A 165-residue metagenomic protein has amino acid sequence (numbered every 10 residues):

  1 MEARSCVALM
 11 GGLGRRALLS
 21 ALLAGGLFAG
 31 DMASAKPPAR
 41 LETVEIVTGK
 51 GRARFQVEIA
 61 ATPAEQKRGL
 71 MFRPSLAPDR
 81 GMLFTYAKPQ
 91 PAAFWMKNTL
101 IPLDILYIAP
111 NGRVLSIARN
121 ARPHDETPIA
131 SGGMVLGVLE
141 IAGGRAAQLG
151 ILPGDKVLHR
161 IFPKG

Functional and structural regions predicted by a protein language model:
E2-G12: Secretory targeting signals
C6, R15-L19, L23: N-terminal export leaders
L9-M10, L22, P102, P123: Proline-rich low-complexity regions
G30-M32: N-terminal signal peptide c-region/cleavage motif recognized by signal peptidases
A35-G165: Compact, glycine-rich, soluble single-domain proteins
